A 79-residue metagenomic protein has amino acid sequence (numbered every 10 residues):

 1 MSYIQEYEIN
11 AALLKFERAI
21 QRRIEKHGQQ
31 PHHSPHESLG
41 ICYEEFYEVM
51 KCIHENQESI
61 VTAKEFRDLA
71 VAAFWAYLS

Functional and structural regions predicted by a protein language model:
M1-S79: Flexible "arm" and connector segments at domain edges
